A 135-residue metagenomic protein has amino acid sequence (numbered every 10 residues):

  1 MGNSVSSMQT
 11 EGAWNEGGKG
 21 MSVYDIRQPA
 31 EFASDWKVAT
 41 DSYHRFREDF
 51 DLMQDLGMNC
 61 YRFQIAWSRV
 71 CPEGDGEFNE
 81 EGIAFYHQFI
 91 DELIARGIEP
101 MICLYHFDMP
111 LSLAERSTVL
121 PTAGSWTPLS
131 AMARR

Functional and structural regions predicted by a protein language model:
M1-M58: N-terminal carbohydrate-binding accessory modules
G12-W14, D51-R135: Substrate-binding cleft and catalytic face of glycoside hydrolase catalytic domains, especially the flexible beta-alpha
